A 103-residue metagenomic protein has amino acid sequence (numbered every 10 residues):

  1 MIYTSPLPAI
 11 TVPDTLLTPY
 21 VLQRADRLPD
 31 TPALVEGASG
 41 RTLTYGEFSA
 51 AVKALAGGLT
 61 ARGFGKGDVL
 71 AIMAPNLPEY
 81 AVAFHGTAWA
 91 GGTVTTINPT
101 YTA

Functional and structural regions predicted by a protein language model:
M1-T15: Flexible, non-catalytic linker and terminal segments flanking ANL/adenylate-forming cores
V12-A33, A50: A short N-terminal helical cap/helix-turn-helix that marks the beginning of AMP-binding/adenylate-forming
A33-L77, A81-H85, T102-A103: Conserved AMP-binding/adenylate-forming core of the ANL superfamily
A88: Anion (oxyanion) recognition and catalysis
G91: Structured binding elements
I97-P99: Short beta->alpha connector loops at strand-helix junctions that form conserved, small/polar/Pro-enriched
